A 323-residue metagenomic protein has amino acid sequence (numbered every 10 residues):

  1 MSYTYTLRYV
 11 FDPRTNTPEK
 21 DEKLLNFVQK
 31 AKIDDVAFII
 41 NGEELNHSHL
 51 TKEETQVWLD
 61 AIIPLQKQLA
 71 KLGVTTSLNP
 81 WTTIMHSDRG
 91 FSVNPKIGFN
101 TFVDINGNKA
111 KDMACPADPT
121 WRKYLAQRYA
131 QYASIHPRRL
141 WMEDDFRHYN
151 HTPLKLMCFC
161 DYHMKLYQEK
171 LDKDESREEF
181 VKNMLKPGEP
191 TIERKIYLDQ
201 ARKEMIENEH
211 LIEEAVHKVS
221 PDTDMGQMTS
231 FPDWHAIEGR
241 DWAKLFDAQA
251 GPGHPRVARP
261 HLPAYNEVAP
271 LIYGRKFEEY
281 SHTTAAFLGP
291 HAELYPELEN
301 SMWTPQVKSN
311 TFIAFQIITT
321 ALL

Functional and structural regions predicted by a protein language model:
M1-I40, V74: N-terminal structural segment of carbohydrate-active enzymes
Y3-R14, T75-M85, L140-D145, R194-R240 (+1 more regions): Aromatic-lined carbohydrate-recognition surfaces of secreted/lumenal glycan-active proteins
Y5-N16, E43-L59, G107-Y124, E189-E207 (+3 more regions): The substrate-binding groove and active-site-proximal loops of carbohydrate-active enzymes, especially glycoside
T17-N26, K52-L65, W121-A126, A201-E213 (+3 more regions): Well-ordered, non-membrane alpha-helical segments in soluble/globular domains
L24-A61, I84-N108, Y149-T152, L156-C158 (+1 more regions): Aromatic-lined carbohydrate-binding/catalytic grooves of carbohydrate-active enzymes
A31-K32, I39-I40, R138, Y149-N150 (+1 more regions): Hydrophobic targeting/anchoring helices
T75-I135, D144, H148-N150, H163 (+1 more regions): Active-site-adjacent "subsite" loops/lids of carbohydrate-active enzymes
L125, Y132, L140, V216 (+1 more regions): Conserved, mostly hydrophobic/aromatic
